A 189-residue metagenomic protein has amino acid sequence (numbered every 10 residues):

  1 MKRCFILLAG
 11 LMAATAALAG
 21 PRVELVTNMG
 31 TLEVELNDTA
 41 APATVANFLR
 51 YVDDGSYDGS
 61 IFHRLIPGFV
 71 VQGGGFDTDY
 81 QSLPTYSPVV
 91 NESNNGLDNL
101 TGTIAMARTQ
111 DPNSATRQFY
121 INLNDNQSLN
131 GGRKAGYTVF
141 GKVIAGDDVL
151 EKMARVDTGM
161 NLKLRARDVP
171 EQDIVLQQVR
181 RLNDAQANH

Functional and structural regions predicted by a protein language model:
M1-C4: Positively charged n-region of N-terminal signal peptides that target proteins for export
L8, A17-H189: Cyclophilin-like peptidyl-prolyl cis-trans isomerases
